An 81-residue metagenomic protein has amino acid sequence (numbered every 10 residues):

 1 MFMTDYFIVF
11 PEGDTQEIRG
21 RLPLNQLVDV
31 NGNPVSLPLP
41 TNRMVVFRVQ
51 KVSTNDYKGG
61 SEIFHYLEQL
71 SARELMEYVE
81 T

Functional and structural regions predicted by a protein language model:
M1-G13: Short, basic/aromatic beta-hairpin or loop at an interaction surface
I8-V9, R21, H65-Q69: Short, acidic/hydrophobic/Gly-rich beta-strand patch recurrent on exposed beta strands that often constitutes part
E12-T15, N42: Glycine-centered tight beta-turn/hairpin loop motif at sheet-sheet or coil-to-beta transitions
I18-P40: Short coil-to-beta transition motif at edge beta-strands of beta-rich domains
L24, R43-V45, S61-I63: A generic structural signal for short beta-strands and their flanking turns/coil linkers
L39-T54: Short beta-strand-centered aromatic/proline hotspots
N55-Q69: Short, solvent-exposed secondary-structure boundary/capping segments
R73-T81: C-terminal output/interaction extensions
